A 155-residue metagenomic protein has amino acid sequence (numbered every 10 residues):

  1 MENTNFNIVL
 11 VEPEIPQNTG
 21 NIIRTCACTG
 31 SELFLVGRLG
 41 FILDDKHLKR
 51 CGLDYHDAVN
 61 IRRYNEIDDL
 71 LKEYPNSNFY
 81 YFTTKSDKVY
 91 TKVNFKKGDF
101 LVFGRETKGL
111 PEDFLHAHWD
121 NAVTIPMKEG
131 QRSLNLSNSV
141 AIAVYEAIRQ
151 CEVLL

Functional and structural regions predicted by a protein language model:
M1-L155: Post-transcriptional modification and biogenesis factors for structured RNAs of the translation apparatus
